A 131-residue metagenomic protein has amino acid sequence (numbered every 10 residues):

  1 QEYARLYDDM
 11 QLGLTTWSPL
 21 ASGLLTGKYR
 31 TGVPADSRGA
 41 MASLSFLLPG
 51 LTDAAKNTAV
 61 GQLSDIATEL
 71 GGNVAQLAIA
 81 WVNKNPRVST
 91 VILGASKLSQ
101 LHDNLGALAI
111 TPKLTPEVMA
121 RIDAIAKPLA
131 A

Functional and structural regions predicted by a protein language model:
Q1-L129: Beta/alpha (TIM)-barrel catalytic core signal, keyed to glycine-rich beta->alpha loops juxtaposed to Asp/Glu that bind
